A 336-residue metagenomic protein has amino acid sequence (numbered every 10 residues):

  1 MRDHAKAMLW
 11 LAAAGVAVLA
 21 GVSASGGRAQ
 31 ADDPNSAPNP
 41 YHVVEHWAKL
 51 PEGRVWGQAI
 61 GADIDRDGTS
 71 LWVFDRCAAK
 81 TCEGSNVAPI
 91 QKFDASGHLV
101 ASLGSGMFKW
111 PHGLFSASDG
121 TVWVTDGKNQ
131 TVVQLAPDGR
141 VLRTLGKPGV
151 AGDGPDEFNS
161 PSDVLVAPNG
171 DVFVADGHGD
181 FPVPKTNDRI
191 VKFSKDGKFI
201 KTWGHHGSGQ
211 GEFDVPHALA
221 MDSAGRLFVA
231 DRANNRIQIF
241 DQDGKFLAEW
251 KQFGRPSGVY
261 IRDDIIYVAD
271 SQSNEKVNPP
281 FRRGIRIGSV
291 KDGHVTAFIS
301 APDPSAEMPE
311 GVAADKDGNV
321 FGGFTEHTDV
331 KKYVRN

Functional and structural regions predicted by a protein language model:
M1-A14: Bacterial N-terminal signal peptides that target proteins for export
W10, G21-N336: Eukaryotic scaffold repeat domains enriched in small/polar residues
V16-V18: N-terminal targeting signals for export/organelle localization
